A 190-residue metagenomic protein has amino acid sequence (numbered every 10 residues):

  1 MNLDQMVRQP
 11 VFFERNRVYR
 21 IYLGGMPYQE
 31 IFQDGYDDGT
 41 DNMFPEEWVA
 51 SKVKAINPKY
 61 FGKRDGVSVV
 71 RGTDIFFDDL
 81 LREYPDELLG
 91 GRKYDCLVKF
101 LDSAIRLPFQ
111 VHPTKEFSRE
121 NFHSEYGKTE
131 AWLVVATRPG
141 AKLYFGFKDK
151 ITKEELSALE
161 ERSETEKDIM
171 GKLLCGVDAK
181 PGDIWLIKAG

Functional and structural regions predicted by a protein language model:
M1-E154: Transition-metal
R92, K128, G171, I187-A189: Residues that act as N-cap/strand-start positions at coil-to-secondary-structure junctions
F109-H112, D178-G190: Conserved metal-binding segment of the jelly-roll/cupin
K148-D183: Double-stranded beta-helix
